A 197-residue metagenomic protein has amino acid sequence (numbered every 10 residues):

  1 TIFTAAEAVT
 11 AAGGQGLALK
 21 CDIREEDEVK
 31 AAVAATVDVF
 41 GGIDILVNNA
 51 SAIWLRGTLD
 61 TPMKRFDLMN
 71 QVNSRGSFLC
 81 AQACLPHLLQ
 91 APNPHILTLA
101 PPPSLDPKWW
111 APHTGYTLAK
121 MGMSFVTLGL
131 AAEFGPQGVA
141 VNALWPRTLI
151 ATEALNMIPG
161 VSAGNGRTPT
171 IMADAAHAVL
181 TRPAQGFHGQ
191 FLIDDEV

Functional and structural regions predicted by a protein language model:
T1-F40, W54: Short-chain dehydrogenase/reductase
V39-F40, R56-G57, A83-P92, D106 (+1 more regions): A short helix-coil junction within the Rossmann-fold of NAD(P)-dependent oxidoreductases
N48-N49, P94-P101, A140-W145, H188: Structural signature of the Rossmann-like NAD(P)-dependent dehydrogenase/reductase core
G57-T58, P62-D67: Substrate-binding pocket helix/loop in short-chain dehydrogenase/reductase
A81-Q82, L128: A short, exposed helix-loop element centered on a Lys and neighboring polar residues
L89, H95-P136, T148: Catalytic loop of short-chain dehydrogenase/reductase
P136, A143-L144, G160-V197: C-terminal helical subdomain
